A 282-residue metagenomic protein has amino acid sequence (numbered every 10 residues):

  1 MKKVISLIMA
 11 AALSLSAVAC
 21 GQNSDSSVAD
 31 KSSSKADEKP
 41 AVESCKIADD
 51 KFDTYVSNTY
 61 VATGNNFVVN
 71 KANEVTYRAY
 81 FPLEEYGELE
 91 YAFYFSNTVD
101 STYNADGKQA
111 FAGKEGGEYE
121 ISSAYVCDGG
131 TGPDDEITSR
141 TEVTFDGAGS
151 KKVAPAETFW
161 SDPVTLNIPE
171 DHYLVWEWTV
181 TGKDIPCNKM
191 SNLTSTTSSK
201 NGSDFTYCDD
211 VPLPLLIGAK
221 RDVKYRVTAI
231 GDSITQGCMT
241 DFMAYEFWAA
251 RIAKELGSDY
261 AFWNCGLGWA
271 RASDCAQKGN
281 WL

Functional and structural regions predicted by a protein language model:
K2-A10: Sec-dependent signal peptide recognition, specifically the positively charged N-region followed immediately by
L7, T158, L174-W176, E246 (+2 more regions): Short, low-complexity intrinsically disordered segments
L13: Donor nucleotide-activated moiety binding/catalytic core segment of transferases that use nucleotide-activated donors
S16-A19: C-terminal motif of bacterial Sec signal peptides marking the signal peptidase cleavage site
Q22-I230, T235-F242: N-terminal secretory targeting modules
L216, K224-A229, I234-L282: Conserved SGNH/GDSL esterase-like catalytic core that processes O-acyl groups on lipids and polysaccharides
